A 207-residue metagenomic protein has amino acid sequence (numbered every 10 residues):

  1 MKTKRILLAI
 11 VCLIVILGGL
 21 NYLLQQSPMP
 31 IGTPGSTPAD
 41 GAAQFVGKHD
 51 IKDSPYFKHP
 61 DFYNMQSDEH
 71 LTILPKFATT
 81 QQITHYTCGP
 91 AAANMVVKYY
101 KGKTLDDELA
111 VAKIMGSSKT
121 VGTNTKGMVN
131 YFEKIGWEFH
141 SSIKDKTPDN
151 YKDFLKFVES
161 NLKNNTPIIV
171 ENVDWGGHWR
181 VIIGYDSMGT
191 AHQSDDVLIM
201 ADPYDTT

Functional and structural regions predicted by a protein language model:
M1-L13: N-terminal Sec-pathway targeting helices
L13-L24: Hydrophobic alpha-helical membrane-insertion segments, chiefly the h-region of N-terminal signal peptides
L23-F62, Q66-I73, L109-T207: Conserved active-site-adjacent core of cysteine acyl-enzyme catalytic domains
L74-T84, G116-S117: A short glycine/serine-rich beta->alpha loop
Q82-K98, T120-F132: Active-site nucleophilic cysteine motif
M95-Y100, Y185-M188: Active-site catalytic microenvironments for nucleophilic, acid-base chemistry
V97-K98, L105, T207: Short, solvent-exposed loop/turn elements at domain surfaces
K101-V111: Short, well-structured active-site flanking segments
